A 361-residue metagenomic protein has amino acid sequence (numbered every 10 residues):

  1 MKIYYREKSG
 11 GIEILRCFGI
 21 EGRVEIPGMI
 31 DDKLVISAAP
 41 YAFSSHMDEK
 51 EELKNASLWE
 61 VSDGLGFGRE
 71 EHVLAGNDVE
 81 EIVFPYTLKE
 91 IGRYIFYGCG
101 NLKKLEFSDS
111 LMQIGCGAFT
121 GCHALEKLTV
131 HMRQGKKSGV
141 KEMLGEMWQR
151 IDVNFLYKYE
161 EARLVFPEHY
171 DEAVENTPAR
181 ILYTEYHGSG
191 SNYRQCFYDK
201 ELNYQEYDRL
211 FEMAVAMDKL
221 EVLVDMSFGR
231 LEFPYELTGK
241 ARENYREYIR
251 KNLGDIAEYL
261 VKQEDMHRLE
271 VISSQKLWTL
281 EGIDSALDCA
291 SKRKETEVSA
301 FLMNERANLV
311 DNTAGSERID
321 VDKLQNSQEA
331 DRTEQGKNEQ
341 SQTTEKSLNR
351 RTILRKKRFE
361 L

Functional and structural regions predicted by a protein language model:
M1-G11, F18-I36, D48-E90, G100-Q113 (+4 more regions): Structural signature of tandem-repeat unit edges
K2-Y4, E13-G19, A39-A42, L237 (+3 more regions): Surface-exposed repetitive/solenoidal architectures
A42, H72, Y94-I95, G117-A118: C-terminal per-repeat helix/turn "cap" of leucine-rich repeat
R93, E264-S273, E295-N304: Ankyrin repeat structural motif
I114-G139, D284-T313: Long amphipathic alpha-helical scaffold regions
G239-E243, V271-W278, A300-L309: Ankyrin repeat domain, specifically the short helix-to-loop turn at the C-terminus of the second helix of each repeat
E247-K262, S273, L280-S291, T313-D322: Ankyrin-repeat boundary/"N-cap" motif
D288-L361: Charge-dense, extended regions
